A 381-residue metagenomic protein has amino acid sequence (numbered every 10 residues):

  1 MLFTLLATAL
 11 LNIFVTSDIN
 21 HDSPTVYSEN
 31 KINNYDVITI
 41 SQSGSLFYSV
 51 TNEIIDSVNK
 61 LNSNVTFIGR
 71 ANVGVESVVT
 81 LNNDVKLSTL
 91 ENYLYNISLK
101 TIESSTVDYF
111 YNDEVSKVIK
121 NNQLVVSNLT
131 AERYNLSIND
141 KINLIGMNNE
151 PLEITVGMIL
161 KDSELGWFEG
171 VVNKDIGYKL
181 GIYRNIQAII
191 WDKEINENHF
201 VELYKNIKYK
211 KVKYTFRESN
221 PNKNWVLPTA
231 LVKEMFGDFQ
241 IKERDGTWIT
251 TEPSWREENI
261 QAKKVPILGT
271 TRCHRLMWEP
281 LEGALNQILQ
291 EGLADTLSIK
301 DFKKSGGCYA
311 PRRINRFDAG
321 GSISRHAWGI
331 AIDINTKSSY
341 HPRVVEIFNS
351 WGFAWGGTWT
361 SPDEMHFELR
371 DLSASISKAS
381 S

Functional and structural regions predicted by a protein language model:
M1-T4: N-terminal signal-anchor/signal peptide hydrophobic helix marking the start of the first transmembrane segment
T8-N34: Alpha-helical transmembrane segments
I32-I38, Q42, L46-T66, N72-R217: Basic-flanked hydrophobic alpha-helices used for secretion and membrane insertion
Q42-G44, K120-N121, K263-R275, D333-S339: Second-shell loop/turn segments in exported
N206-R256: N-terminal module-boundary/linker segments of secreted carbohydrate-active enzymes
M235-D301: Active-site acidic/histidine clusters and adjacent loop/turn architecture that either coordinate catalytic ions
Q287-A327: Active-site-adjacent loop/helix surface patches within enzyme catalytic domains that shape the substrate-binding cleft
Y309, R316-S381: Catalytic cores and adjacent binding grooves of peptidoglycan-active enzymes
